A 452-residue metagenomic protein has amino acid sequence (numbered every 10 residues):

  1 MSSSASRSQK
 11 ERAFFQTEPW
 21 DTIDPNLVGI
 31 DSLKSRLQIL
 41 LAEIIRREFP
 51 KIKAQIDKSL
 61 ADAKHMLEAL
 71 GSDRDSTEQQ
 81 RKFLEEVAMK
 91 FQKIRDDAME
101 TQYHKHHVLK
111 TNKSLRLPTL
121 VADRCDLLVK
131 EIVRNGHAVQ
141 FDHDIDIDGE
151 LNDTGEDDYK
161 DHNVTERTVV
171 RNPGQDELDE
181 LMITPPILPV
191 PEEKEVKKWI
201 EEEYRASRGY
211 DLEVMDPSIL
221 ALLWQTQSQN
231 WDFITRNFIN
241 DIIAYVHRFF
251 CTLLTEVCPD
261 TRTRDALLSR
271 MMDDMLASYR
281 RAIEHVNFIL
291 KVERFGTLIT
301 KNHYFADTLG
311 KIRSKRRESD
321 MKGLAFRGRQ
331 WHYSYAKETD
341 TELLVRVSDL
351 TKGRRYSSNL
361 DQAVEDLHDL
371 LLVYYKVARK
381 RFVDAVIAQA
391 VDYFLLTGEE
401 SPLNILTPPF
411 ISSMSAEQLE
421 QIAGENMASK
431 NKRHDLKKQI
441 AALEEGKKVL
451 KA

Functional and structural regions predicted by a protein language model:
M1-Q38: Conserved phosphate-handling catalytic cores of large alpha/beta enzymes
V28, P50-A452: Extended, charged coiled-coil "stalk/tether" helices of large eukaryotic trafficking and scaffold proteins, i.e.
